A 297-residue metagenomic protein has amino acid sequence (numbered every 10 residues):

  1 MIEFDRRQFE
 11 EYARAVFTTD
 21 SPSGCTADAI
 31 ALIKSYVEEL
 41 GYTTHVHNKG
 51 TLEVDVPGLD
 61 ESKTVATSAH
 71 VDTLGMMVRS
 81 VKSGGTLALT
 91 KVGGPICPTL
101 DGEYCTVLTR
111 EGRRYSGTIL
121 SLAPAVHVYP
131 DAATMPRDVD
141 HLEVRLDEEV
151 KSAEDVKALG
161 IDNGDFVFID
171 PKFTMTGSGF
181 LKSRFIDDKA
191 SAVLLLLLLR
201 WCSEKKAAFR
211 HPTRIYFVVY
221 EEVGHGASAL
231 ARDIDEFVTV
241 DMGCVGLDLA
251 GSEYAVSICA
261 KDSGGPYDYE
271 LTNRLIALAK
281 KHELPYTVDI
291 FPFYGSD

Functional and structural regions predicted by a protein language model:
M1-S296: N-terminal hydrophobic/helix-forming segments and targeting peptides
